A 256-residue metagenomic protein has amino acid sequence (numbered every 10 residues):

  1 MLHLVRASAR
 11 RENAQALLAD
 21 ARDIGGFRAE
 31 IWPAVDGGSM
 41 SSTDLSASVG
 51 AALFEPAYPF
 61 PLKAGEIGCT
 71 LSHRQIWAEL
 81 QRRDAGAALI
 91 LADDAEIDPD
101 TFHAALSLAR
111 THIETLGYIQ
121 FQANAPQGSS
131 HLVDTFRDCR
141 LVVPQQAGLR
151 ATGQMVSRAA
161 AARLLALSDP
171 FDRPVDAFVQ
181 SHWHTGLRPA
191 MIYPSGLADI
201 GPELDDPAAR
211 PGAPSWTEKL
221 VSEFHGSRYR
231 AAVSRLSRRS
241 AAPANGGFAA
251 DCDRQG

Functional and structural regions predicted by a protein language model:
M1-L91, A95-G256: An acidic/histidine-cluster motif and surrounding catalytic segment that typifies divalent-metal-assisted enzyme active
